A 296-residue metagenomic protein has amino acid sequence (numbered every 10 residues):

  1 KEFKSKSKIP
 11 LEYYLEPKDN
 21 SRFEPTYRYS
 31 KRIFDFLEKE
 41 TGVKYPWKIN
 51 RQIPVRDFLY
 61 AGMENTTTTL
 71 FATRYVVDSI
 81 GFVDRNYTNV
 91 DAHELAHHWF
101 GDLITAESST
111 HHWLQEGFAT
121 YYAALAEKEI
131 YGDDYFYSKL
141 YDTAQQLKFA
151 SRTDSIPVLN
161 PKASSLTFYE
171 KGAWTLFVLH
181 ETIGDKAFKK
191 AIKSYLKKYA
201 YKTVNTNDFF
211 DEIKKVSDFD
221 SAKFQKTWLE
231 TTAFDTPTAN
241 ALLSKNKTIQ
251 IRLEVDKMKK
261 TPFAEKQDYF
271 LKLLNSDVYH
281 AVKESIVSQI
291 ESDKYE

Functional and structural regions predicted by a protein language model:
K1-A92: Hydrophobic helix-coil surface modules that form long, contiguous segments used for peptide/substrate interaction
K6-I9, A92-H98, A144-P157: Active-site-adjacent bridging/hinge elements
L15-P25, T105-S109, P161-S165, V178 (+1 more regions): Second-shell loop/turn segments in exported
K31, A72-F136: Zinc-dependent metallopeptidase catalytic helix centered on the HExxH motif and its immediate flanking segment
V55-R56, F82-R85, P157-A163, L196 (+1 more regions): Active-site-adjacent structural elements in folded domains
T110-W174, E181-T182, Y199, V216 (+2 more regions): Acidic/His/Gly-enriched intrinsically disordered linker/tail segments that often contain short helix/coil "MoRF-like"
G172-F188, I192-Y199, F263-Y279: Long hydrophobic segments that form regular secondary structure
Y201-E296: Beta/coil-rich, acidic/histidine-enriched accessory regions frequently appended to metallopeptidases
